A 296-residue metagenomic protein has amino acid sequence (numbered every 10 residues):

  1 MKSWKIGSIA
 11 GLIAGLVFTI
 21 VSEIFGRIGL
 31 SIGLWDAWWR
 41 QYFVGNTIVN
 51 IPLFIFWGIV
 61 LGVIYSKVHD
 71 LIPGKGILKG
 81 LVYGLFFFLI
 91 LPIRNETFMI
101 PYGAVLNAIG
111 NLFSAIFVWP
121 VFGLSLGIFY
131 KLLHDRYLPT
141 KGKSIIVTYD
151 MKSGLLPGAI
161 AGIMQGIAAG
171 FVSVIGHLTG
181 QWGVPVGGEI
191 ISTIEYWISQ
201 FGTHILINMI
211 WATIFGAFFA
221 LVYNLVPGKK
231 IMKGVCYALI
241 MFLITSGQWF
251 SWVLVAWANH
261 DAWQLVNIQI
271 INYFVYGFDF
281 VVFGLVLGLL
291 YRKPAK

Functional and structural regions predicted by a protein language model:
M1-K296: Juxtamembrane/disordered regions of integral membrane proteins
